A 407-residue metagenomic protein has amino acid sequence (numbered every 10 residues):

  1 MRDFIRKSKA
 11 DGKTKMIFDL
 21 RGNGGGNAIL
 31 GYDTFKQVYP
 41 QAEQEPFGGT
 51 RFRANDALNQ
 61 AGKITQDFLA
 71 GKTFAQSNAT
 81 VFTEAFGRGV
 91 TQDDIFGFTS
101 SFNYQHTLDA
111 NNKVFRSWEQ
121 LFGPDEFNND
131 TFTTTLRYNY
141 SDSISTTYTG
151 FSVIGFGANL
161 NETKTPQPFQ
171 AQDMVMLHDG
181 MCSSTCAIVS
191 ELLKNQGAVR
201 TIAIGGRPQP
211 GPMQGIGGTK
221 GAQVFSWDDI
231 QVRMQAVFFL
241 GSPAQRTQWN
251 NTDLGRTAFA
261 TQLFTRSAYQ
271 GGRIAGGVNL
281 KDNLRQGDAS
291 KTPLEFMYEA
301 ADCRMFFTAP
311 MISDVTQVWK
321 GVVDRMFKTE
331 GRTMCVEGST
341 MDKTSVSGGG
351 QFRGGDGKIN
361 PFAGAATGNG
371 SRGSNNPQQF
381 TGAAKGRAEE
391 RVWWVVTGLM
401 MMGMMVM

Functional and structural regions predicted by a protein language model:
M1-G382, G386, R391-G398: C-terminal "post-core" interaction segments
T381, M402-M407: N-terminal signal peptide
